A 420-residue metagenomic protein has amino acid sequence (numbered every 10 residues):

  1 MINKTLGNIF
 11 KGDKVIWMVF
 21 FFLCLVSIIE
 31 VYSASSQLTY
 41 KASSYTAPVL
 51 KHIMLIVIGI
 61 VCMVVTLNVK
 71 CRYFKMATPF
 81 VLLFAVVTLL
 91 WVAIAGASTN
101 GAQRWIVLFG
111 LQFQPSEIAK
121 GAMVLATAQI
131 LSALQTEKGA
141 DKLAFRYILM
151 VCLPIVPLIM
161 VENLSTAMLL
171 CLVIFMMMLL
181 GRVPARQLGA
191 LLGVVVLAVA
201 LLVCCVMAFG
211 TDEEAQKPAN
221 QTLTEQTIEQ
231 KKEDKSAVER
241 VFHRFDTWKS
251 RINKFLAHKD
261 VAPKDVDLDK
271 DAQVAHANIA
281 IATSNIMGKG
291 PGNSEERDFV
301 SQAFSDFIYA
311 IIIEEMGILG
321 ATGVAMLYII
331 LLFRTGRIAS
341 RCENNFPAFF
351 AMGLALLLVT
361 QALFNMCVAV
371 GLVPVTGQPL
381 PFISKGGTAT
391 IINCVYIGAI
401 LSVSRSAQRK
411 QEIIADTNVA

Functional and structural regions predicted by a protein language model:
M1-F20: N-terminal membrane topogenic signal
N8-F10, L143-A144, R297-V300, E343: Helix-boundary and loop/linker segments of multi-pass membrane transporters
N8-I9, F255, A280: Residues that form generic nucleotide/phosphate-binding pockets
V19, L25, V373-R409: Transmembrane alpha-helices of multi-pass inner-membrane enzymes
F21-S33, S43-D269, A310-G371, V395-A399 (+1 more regions): Hydrophobic alpha-helical transmembrane segments of multi-pass inner membrane proteins, especially in bacterial systems
N163-M168, K289-G292, F304-S305, V373-T376 (+2 more regions): Transmembrane helix boundary and interhelical junction motifs in multipass membrane proteins
D265-L319, F346: Long extracytoplasmic/lumenal interhelical loops at the membrane interface of multi-pass membrane proteins
